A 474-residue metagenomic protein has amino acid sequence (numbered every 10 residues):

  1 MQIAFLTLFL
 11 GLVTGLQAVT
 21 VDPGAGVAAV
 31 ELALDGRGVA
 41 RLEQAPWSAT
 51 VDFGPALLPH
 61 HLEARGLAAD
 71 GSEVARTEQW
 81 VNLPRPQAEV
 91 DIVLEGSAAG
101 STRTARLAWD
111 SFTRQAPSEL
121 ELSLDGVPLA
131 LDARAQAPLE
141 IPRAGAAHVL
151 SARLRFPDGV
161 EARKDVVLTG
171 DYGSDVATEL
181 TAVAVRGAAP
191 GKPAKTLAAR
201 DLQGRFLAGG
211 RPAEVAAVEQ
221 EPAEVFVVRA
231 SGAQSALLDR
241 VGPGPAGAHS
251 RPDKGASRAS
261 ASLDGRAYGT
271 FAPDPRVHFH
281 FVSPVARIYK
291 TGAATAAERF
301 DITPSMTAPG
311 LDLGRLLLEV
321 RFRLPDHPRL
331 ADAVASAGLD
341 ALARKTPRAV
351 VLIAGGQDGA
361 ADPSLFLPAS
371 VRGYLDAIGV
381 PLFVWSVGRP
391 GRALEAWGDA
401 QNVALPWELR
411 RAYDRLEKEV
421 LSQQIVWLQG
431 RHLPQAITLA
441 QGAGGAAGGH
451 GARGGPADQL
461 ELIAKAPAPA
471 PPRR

Functional and structural regions predicted by a protein language model:
Q2-T169: Long, low-complexity serine/threonine/glycine- and acidic-rich segments characteristic of extracellular
P59, E78, G96-S101, G145-R474: Scaffold/interface architecture of coatomer-like assemblies
